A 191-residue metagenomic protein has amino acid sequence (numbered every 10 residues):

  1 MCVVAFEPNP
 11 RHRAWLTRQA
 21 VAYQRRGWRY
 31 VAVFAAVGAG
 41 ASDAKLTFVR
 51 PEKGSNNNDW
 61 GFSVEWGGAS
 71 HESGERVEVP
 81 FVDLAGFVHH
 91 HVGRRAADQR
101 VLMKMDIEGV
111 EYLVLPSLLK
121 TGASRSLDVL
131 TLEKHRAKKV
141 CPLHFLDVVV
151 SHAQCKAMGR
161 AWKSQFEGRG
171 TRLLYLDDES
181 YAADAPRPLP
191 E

Functional and structural regions predicted by a protein language model:
M1-E191: Phosphate/nucleotide-binding beta-alpha loop and adjacent structural elements of enzyme active sites
